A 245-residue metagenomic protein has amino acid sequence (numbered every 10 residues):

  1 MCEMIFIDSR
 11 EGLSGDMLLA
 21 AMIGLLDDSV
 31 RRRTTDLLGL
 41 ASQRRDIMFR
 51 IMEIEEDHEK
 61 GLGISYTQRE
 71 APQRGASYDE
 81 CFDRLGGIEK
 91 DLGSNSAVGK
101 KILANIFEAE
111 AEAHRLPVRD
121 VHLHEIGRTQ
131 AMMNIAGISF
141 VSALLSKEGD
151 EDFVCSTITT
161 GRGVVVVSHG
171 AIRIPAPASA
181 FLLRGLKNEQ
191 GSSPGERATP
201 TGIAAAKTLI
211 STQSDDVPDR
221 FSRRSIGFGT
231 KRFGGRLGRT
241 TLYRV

Functional and structural regions predicted by a protein language model:
M1-C2, S14, K60, V118-R119 (+3 more regions): Short coil/turn connectors at secondary-structure junctions
C2-R10, R119-T129, V164-S168, N188-E196: A short glycine/serine-rich beta->alpha loop
I5-A21, L123-L145: Conserved phosphate/anionic-ligand binding catalytic regions in large, soluble enzymes, centered on
G24-H114, A176-I203, T212-S225, F233: Glycine-rich nucleotide/cofactor/substrate-binding loop typically near the N-terminus or early in the first domain
L25-T35, A143-C155: Phosphate-handling active-site elements
R128-I138, G149-L186: Active-site histidine-anchored catalytic micro-motif
G227-V245: A structural signal for small-residue-enriched, beta-sheet-centric alpha/beta enzyme cores and oligomeric scaffold folds
